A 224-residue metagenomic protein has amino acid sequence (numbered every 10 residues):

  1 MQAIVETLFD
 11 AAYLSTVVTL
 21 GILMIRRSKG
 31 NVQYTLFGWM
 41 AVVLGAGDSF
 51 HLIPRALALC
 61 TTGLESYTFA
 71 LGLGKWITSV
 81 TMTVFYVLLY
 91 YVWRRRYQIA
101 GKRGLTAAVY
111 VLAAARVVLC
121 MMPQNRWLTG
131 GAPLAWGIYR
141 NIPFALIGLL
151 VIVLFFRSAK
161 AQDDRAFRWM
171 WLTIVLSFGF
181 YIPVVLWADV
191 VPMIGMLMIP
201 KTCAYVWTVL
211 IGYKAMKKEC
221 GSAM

Functional and structural regions predicted by a protein language model:
M1-T19: Hydrophobic transmembrane alpha-helical segments in integral membrane proteins
Q2-E6, L64-W76, T129-I142, V191-K201: Non-cytosolic membrane-interface motifs at loop->transmembrane helix junctions
V17-R26, V87-W93, V118-P123, I142-R168 (+2 more regions): Alpha-helical transmembrane segments in multipass membrane proteins, preferentially the mid-helix core
G21-R27, F50-Y67, G72-T106, C120 (+2 more regions): Internal transmembrane alpha-helix with an interfacial aromatic "cap," most often the third helix
R26-F37, W93-L105, G130-P133, F156-R168 (+1 more regions): Membrane-interface helix-boundary motifs at transmembrane edges
W39-I53, K75-Y91, R103-P123, Y139-V151 (+1 more regions): Alpha-helical transmembrane segments of multi-pass integral membrane proteins
A56-T61, L128-T129, F156-K160, A188-I194 (+1 more regions): A cytosolic-side transmembrane-helix exit/cap motif
W171-K217: Terminal transmembrane helical module of multi-pass membrane proteins
